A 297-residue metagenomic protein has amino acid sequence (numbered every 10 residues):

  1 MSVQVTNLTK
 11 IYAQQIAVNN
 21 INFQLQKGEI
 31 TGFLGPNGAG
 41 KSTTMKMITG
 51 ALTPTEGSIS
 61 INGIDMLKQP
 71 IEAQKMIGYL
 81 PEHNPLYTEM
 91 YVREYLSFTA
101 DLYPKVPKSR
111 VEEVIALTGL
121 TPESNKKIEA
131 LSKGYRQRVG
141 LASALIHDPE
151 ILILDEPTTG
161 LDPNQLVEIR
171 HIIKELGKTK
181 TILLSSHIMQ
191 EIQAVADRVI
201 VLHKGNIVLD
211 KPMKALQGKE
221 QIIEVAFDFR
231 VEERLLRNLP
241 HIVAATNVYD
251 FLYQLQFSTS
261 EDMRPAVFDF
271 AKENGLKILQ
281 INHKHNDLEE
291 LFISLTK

Functional and structural regions predicted by a protein language model:
S2-V5, K10-H203, V208-L209: ABC transporter nucleotide-binding domains
K27, P122, F227-F229, T259-E261 (+1 more regions): Non-catalytic surface loops within mature trypsin-like serine protease
G35, A244-N247, H283: Hydrophobic/anchoring residues in structured secondary elements
M76, Y95, R110, E232 (+2 more regions): Hydrophobic alpha-helical segments typical of transmembrane helices and their membrane-interface/capping positions
A116, L131, L252-Y253, D287-L288: Short secondary-structure capping/turn micro-motifs that flank functional sites
I128, Y249, K284: Residue-level "edge-of-site" marker
E168-S258: ABC transporter nucleotide-binding domain
T259-K297: C-terminal coupling/interaction segments
